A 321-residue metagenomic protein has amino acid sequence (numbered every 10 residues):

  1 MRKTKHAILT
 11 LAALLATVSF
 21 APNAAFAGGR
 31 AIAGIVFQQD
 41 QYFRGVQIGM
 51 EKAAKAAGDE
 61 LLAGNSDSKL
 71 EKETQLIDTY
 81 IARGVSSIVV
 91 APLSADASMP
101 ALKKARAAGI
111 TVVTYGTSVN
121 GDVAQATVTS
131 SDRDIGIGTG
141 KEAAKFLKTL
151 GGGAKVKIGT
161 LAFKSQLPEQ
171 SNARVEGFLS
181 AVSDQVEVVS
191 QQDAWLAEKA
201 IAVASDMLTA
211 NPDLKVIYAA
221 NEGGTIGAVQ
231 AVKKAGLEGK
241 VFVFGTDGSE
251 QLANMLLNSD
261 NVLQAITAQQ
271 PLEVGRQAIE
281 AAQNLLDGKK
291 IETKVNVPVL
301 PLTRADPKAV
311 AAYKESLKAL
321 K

Functional and structural regions predicted by a protein language model:
M1-L11: Bacterial N-terminal signal peptides that target proteins for export
R2-K3, P22-K321: A residue-level marker of the well-folded mature domains of exported/periplasmic proteins
T10-S19: Bacterial N-terminal signal peptides
